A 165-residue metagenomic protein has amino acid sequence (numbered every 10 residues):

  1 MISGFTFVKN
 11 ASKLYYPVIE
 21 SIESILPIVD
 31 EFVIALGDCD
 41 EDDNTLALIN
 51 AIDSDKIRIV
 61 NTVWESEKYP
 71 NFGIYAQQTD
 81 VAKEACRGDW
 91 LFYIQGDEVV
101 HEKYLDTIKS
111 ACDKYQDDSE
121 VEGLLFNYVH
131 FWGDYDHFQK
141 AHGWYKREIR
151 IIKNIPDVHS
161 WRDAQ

Functional and structural regions predicted by a protein language model:
I2-F5, K9, P17, G37-Y93: Active-site-proximal specificity loops/subdomain of glycosyltransferases
A11-I34: Short, well-formed alpha-helical segments that are part of the catalytic scaffolds of diverse glycosyltransferases
E20-S21, L48, T107, F138: A short acidic, amphipathic alpha-helical/loop segment
V29-D30, D53, R87, Q116: Residue-level detector of structured alpha->beta connecting loops
F72-K83, V99-Q165: Catalytic-site signature of metal-activated, phosphate-bearing donor transferases, centered on the GT-A/GT-A-like
W90, D97-V100: Acidic metal-phosphate-binding loop of nucleotide-sugar-dependent transferases
